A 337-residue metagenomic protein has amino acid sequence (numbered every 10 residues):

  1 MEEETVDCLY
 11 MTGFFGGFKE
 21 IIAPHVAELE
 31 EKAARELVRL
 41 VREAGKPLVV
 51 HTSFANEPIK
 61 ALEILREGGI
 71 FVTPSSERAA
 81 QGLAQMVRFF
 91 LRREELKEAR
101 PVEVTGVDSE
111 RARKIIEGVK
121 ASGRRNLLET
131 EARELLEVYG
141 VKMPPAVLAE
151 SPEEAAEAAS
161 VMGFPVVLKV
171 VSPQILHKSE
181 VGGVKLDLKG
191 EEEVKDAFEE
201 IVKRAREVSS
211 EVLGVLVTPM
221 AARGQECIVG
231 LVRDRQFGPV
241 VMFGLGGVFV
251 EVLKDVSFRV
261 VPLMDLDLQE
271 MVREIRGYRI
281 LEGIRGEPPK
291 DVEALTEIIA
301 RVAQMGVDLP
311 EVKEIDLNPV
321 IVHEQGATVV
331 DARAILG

Functional and structural regions predicted by a protein language model:
M1-G337: Catalytic-core regions of core metabolic enzymes, especially those transforming organic acids/acyl-group intermediates
